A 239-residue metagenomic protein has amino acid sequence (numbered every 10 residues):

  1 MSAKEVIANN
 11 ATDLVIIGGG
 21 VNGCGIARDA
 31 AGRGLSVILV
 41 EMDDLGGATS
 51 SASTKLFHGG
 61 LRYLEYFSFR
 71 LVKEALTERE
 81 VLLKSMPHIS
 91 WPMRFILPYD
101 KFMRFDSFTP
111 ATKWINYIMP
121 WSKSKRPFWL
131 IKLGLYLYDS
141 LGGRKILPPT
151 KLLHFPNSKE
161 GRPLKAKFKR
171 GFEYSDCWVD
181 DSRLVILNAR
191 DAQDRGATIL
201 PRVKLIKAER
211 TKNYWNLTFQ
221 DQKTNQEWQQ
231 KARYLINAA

Functional and structural regions predicted by a protein language model:
M1-L14, D29-R33: Extreme N-terminal leader/targeting segments of oxidoreductases
I7-N22, I38: Beta1/beta-strand and adjacent pyrophosphate-binding region of the FAD-binding site in flavoprotein oxidoreductases
N10-T12, T224-Y234: Core beta-strand elements of the Rossmann-like FAD/NAD(P) dinucleotide-binding domain in flavoenzyme oxidoreductases
A31-S51: Glycine-rich FAD pyrophosphate-binding loop
G46-K73: Glycine-rich active-site loop/strand segments that organize a redox cofactor
Y66-I118: Hydrophobic or amphipathic alpha-helical targeting/insertion segments
D106-L200, A208-N213, T218: Flavin (FAD/FMN) cofactor-binding and adjacent substrate-gating region of FAD-dependent oxidoreductase domains
A238-A239: Short, well-ordered coil/turn residues at beta-beta hairpins and beta-strand->alpha-helix junctions within
